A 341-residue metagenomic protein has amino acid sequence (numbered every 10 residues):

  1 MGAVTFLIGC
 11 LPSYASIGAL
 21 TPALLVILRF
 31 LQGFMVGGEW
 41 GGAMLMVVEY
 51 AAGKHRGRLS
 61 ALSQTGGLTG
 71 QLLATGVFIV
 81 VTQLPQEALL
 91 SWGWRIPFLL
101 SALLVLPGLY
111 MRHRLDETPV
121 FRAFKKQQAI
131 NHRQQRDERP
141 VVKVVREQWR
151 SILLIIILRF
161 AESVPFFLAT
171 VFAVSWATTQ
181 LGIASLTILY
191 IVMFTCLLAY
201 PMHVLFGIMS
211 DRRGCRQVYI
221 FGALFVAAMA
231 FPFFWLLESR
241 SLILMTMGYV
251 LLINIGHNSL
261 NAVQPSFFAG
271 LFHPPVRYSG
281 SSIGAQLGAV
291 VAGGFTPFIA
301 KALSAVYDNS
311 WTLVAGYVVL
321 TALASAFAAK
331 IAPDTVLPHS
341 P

Functional and structural regions predicted by a protein language model:
M1, R212-A223: Cytoplasmic membrane-interface "Motif A"-like loop-to-helix N-cap segments of 12-TM Major Facilitator Superfamily
M1-G18, L224-R240: C-terminal ends and interior cores of transmembrane alpha-helices in multi-pass membrane transporters/permeases
G18-G37, I243-S259: Hydrophobic core of transmembrane alpha-helices in multi-pass small-molecule transporters, especially MFS/SLC-type
G57-T82, L104, S282-T296: Glycine-rich segments within core transmembrane alpha-helices of 12-TM secondary carriers
Q83-L99, A302-L320: A membrane-interface helix-boundary motif in multi-pass transporters
G108-L115, F267, V319-P341: Multi-pass alpha-helical transporter architecture, strongest for 12-TM Major Facilitator/SLC carriers used
Q148-L198, G293-P297: Extracytoplasmic gate region of multi-pass secondary transporters
M202-C215: Helix-to-loop junctions at the C-terminal end of transmembrane segments in multipass secondary transporters
